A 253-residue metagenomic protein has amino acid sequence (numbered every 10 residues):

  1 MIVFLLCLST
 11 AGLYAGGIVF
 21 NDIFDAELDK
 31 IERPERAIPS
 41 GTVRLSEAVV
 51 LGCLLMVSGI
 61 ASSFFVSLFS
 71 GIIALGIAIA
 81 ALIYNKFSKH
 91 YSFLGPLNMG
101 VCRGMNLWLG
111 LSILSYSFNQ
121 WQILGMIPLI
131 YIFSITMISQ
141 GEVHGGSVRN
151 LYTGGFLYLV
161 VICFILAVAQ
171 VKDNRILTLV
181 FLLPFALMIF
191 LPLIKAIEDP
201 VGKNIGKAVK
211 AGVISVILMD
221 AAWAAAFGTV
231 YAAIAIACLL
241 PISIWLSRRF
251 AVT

Functional and structural regions predicted by a protein language model:
F4-T10, A26-A81, L97-C102, N106-W108 (+4 more regions): Multi-pass membrane catalytic core of lipid/isoprenoid biosynthesis enzymes
S9-E47, I135-V148, L246, F250-A251: Acidic (Asp/Glu-rich) catalytic motifs at the cytosolic membrane interface
D22, S40, F64, L82-K86 (+4 more regions): Transmembrane helix-loop junction
I23-K30, V49-L54, I72-Y84, G125-S139 (+1 more regions): Hydrophobic, membrane-facing alpha-helical anchors
I38-A48, F65-S70, H90-G95, G145-L151 (+1 more regions): Short, amphipathic, aromatic/basic-enriched membrane-interface segments that mark the entry/exit of transmembrane
G104-L107, S112-T253: C-terminal membrane-associated helical module and adjoining short loops/tails
